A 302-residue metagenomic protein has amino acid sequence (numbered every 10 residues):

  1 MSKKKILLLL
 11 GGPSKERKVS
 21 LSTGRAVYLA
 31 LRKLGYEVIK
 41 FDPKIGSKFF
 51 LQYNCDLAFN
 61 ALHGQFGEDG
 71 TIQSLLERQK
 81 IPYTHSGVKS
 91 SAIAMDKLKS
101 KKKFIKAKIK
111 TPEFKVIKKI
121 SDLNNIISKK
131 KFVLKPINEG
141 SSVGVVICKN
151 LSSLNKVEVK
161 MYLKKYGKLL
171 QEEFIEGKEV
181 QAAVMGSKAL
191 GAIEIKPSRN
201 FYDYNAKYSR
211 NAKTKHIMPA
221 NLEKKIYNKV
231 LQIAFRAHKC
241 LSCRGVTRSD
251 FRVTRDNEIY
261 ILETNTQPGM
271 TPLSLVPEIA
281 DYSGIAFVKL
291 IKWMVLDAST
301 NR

Functional and structural regions predicted by a protein language model:
M1-K89, I93-M95, K99, K118-N124 (+1 more regions): ATP-binding N-terminal substructure of ATP-dependent carboxylate-amine bond-forming enzymes
M1-L10, V38, F50, I93-K178: Active-site nucleotide/adenylate-binding loops and adjacent lid/helix of ATP-dependent enzymes
S74-Y83, N150-N155, Y282-I285: A glycine- and small-aliphatic-rich helix-loop capping segment at beta-alpha/alpha-beta transitions that lines
S142, S198, N265-I279: Glycine-rich phosphate/pyrophosphate-binding beta-alpha loops
K149-Q232, V253-Y260: Phosphate-binding site of ATP-dependent enzymes
E173, V184, H238-M270, A280: Conserved metal-phosphate-binding beta-hairpin within the catalytic cores of diverse ATP-dependent phosphoryl-transfer
E194-T247, E278-R302: Active-site "cap" helix and flanking loop/linker of ATP-utilizing ligase/carboxylase catalytic domains
